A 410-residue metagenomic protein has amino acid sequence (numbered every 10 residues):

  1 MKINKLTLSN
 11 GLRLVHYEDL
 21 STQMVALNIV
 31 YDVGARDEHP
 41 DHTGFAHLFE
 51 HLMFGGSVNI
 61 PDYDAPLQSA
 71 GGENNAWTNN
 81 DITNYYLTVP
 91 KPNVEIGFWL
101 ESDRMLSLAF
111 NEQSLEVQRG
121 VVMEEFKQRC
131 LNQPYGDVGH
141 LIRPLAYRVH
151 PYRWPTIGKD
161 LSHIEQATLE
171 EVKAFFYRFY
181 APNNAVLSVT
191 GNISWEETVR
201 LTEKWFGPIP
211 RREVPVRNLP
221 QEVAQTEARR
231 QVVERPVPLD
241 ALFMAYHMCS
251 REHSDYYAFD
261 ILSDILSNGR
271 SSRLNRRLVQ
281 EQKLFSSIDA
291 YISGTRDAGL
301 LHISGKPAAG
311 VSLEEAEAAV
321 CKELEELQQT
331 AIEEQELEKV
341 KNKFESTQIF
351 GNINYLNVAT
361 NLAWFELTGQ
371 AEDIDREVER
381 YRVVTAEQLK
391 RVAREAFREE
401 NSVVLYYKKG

Functional and structural regions predicted by a protein language model:
M1-Q23: N- or domain-start disorder-to-order transition segments that initiate the globular core
K2-N4, R13, R229, D240-M244 (+3 more regions): Short beta-strand micro-motifs in enzyme catalytic cores
T7, A65-V214, V232, S250 (+2 more regions): Charge-rich, well-structured scaffold segments of protease-associated domains
R13-V15, A26-V30, N84, V186 (+3 more regions): Residues embedded in well-ordered beta-strands
D19, N28-V30, P144, V214-S271 (+2 more regions): His/Glu-based metal-binding/catalytic segments typifying zinc-dependent metallopeptidases
L20, V33-G34, K91, Y291: Short glycine-enriched loops at secondary-structure junctions
L20-Q23, A181, V237-P238, D297: Short strand-connecting beta-turns/loops that link adjacent beta-strands
A26-T88, W154-I157, N268-L284: M16/MPP (pitrilysin/insulinase) zinc-metallopeptidase core fold and M16-derived inactive scaffolds
